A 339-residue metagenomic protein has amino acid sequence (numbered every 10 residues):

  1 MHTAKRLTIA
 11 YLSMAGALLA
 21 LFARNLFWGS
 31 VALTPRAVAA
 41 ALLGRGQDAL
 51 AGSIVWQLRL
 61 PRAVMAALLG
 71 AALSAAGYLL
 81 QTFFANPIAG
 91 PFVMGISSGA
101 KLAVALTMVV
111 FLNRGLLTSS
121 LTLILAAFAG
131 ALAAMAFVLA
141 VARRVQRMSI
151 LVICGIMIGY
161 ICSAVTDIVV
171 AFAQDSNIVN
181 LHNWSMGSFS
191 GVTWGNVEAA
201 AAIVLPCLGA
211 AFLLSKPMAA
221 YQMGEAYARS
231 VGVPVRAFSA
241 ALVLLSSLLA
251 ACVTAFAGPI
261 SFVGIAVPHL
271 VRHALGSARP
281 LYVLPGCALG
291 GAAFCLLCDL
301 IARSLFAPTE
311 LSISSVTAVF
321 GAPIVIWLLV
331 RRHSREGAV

Functional and structural regions predicted by a protein language model:
M1-V339: Alpha-helical transmembrane segments in inner-membrane proteins
